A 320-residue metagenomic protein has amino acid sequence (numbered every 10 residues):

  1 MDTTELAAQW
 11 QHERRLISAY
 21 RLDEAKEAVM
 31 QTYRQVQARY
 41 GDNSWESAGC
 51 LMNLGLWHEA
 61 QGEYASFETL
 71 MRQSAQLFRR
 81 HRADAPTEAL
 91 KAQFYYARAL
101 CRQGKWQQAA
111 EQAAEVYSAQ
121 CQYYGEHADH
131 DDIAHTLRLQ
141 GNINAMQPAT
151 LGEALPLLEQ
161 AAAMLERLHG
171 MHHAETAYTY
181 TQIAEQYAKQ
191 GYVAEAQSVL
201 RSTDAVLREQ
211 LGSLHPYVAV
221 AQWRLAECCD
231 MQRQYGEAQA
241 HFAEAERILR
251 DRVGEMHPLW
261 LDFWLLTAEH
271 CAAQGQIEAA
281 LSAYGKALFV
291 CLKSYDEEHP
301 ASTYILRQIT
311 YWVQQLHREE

Functional and structural regions predicted by a protein language model:
M1-E320: Intrinsic-disorder-linked linear interaction elements in eukaryotic regulatory proteins
